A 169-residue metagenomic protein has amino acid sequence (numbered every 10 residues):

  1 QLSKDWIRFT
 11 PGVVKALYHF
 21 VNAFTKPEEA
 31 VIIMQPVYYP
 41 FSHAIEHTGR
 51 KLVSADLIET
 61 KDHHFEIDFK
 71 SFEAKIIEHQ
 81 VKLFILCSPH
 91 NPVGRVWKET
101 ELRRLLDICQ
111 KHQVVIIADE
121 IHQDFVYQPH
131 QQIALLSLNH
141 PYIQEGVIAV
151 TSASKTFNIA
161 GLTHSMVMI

Functional and structural regions predicted by a protein language model:
Q1-A30: Phosphate-binding glycine-rich loop
I7, V31-I32, I45, F84 (+4 more regions): Generic structural signal for small/hydrophobic residues in well-ordered secondary structure, especially within
A23-I45: Conserved PLP-anchoring active-site segment centered on the Schiff-base-forming lysine
E29, R50, K111-V115, Q144-E145: A short helix->loop->beta-strand "cap" motif at the edges of active sites that frequently abuts
Q35, S54-T60: Short beta->alpha connector loops at strand-helix junctions that form conserved, small/polar/Pro-enriched
F41, L105, L138: Aromatic/hydrophobic pocket-lining residues that form π-stacking "cages" and hydrophobic walls in ligand
I58-Q131: Active-site phosphate-binding strand-loop segment of PLP-dependent enzymes
N139-I169: Active-site PLP attachment segment
